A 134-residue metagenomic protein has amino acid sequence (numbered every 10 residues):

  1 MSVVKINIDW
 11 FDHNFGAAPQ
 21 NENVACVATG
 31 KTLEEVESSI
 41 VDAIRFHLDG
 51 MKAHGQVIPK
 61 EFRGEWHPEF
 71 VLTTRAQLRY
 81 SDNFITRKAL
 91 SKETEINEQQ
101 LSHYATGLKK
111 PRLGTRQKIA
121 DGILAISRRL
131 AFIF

Functional and structural regions predicted by a protein language model:
M1-Q56, K60: DNA-contacting interfaces and partner/effector-binding or oligomerization modules in DNA-centric proteins
M1-V3, D42-Q99, H103-A105, K109-R116 (+1 more regions): Short, charged, surface-exposed hinge/linker loops at domain edges that act as mobile lids or interdomain connectors
F15-P19, I119, L130-F132: Generic low-polarity alpha-helical segments
V36, R116-A120: Hydrophobic micro-packing sites on short alpha-helices
E93-T94, G122, I126: Generic non-transmembrane alpha-helical segments
L124-F134: Short C-terminal boundary/hinge segments that cap the last helix of small helical domains
